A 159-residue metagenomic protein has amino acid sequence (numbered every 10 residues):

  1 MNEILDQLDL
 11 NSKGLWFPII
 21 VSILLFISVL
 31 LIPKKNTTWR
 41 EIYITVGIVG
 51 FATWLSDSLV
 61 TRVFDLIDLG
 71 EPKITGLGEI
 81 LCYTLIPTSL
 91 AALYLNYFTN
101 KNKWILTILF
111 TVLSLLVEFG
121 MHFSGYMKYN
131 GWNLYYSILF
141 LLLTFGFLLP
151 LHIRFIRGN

Functional and structural regions predicted by a protein language model:
M1-N159: Aromatic-rich, lipid-facing transmembrane alpha helices and their immediate juxtamembrane interface loops in integral
